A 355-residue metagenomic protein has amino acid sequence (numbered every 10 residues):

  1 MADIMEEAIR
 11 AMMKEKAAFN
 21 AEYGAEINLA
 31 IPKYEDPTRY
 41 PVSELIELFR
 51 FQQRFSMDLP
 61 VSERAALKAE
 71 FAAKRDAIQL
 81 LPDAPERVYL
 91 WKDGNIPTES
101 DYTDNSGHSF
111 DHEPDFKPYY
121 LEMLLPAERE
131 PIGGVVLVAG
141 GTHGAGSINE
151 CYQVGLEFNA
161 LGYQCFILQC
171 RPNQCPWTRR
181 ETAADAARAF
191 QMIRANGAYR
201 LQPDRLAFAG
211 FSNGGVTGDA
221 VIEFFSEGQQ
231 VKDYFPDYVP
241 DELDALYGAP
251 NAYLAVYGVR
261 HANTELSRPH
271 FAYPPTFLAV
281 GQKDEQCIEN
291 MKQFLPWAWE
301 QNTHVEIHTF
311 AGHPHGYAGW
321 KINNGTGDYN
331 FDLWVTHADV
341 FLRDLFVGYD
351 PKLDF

Functional and structural regions predicted by a protein language model:
I4-K16, N20-G24, L29, W299-F355: C-terminal catalytic histidine-bearing segment of alpha/beta-hydrolase fold enzymes
Y34, S43, E47-R129: N-terminal cap/lid segment of alpha/beta-hydrolase-fold proteins
I132-G140: Short beta-strand element of the alpha/beta-hydrolase
S147-C151, C170-Q202, T326-F331: Catalytic nucleophile-loop/oxyanion-hole region of alpha/beta-hydrolase and closely related hydrolase-like folds
I148-F166: Short amphipathic alpha-helix adjacent to the substrate-entry channel of hydrolases
R188-A272: Primarily recognizes the serine-hydrolase "nucleophile elbow" in alpha/beta-hydrolase and SGNH/GDSL folds
L278-V280: Short beta-strand/loop motif that positions the catalytic acidic residue of the alpha/beta-hydrolase fold
E285-M291: Conserved alpha/beta-hydrolase "acid-adjacent" motif
